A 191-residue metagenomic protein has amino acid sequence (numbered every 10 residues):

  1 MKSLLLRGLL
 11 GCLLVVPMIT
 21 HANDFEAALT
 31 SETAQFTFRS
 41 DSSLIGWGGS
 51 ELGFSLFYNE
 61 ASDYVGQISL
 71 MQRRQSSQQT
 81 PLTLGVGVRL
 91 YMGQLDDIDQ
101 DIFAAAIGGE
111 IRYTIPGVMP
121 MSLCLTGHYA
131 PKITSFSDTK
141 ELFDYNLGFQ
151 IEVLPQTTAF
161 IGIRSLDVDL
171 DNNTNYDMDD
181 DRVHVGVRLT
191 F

Functional and structural regions predicted by a protein language model:
M1-D24: Cleavable N-terminal export/targeting peptides
L6, G11, S43, S77-Q78 (+1 more regions): General helical structural elements
I19-Q72: Short glycine/proline- and aromatic-enriched beta-strand/turn motifs that initiate or cap beta-hairpins
R74-T83, R89-F191: Outer-membrane beta-barrel transmembrane domain signature
